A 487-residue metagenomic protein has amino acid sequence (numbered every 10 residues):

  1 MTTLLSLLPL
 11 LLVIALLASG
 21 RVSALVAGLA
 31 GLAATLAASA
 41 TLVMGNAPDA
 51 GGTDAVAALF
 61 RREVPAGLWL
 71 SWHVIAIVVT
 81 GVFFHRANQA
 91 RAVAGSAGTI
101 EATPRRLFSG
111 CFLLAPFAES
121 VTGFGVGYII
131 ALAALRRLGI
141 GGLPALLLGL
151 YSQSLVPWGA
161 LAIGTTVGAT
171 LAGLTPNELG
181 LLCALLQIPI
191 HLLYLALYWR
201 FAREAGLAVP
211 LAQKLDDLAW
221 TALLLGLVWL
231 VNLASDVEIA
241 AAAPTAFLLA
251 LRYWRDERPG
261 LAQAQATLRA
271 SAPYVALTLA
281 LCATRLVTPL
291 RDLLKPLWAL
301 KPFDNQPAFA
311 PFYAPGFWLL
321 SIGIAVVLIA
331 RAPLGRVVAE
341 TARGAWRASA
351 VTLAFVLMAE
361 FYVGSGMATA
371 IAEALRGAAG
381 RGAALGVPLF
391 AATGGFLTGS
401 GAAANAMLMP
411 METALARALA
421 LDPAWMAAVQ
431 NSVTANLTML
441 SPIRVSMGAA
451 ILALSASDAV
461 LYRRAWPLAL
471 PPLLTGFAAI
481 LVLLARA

Functional and structural regions predicted by a protein language model:
T3, A97-G110, L138-P144, R343-A350 (+2 more regions): Membrane-interfacial loop-to-helix junctions in multi-pass transporters
L5-A15, V22-N46, V74-G81, T221 (+4 more regions): Hydrophobic mid-bilayer segments of alpha-helices in multi-pass membrane transport proteins, especially secondary
V74, R86-A92, F117-I129, L155-A162 (+3 more regions): Short helix-coil transition sites and intra-membrane helix breaks within transmembrane domains of multi-pass
T103-A133, L143, P157, T352-L357 (+1 more regions): Hydrophobic alpha-helical transmembrane segments of multi-pass integral membrane proteins, predominantly secondary
V126-R136, I163-L174, A402-L415, R444-S457: Re-entrant/interfacial helical elements at transmembrane boundaries that shape and gate the permeation pathway
P144-A250, W254, D422, S446-I480: Membrane-core helix-loop-helix motifs of multi-pass transport proteins
P244, L249-R252, P259-G394: Transmembrane helical segments that form the transport core of multi-pass membrane transport proteins
A479-A487: Juxtamembrane boundary at the C-terminal end of a transmembrane helix
